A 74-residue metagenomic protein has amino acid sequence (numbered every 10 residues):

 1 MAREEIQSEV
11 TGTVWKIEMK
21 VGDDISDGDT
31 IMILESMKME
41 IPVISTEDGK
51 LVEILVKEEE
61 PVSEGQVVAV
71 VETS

Functional and structural regions predicted by a protein language model:
M1-T13, T30-T46, T73: Short beta-strand-turn/beta-hairpin segments enriched in glycine/proline and small hydrophobics that form edge-strand
R3-E4, E18-G22, V70-S74: Short, charged helix-to-loop "capping" segments that act as catalytic/coupling loops
K16-K20, D24, E53-V56: Short histidine-centered loop motifs in beta-beta connectors
G22-I31, E59-V68: A structural signal for short beta-strand/turn segments enriched in small hydrophobics and glycine
E35, E40, E53, E58 (+2 more regions): Acidic-residue sensor for enzyme active/binding pockets
